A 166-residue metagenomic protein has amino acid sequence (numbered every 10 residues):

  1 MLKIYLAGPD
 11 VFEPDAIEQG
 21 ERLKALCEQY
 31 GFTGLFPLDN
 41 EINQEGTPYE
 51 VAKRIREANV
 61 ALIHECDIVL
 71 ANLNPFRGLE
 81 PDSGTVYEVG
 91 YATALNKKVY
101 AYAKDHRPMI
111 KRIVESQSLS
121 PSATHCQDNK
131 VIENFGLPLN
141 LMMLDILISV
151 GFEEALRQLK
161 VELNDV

Functional and structural regions predicted by a protein language model:
M1-V166: Conserved catalytic or regulatory cores that recognize and/or transform ribose-phosphate-containing ligands
